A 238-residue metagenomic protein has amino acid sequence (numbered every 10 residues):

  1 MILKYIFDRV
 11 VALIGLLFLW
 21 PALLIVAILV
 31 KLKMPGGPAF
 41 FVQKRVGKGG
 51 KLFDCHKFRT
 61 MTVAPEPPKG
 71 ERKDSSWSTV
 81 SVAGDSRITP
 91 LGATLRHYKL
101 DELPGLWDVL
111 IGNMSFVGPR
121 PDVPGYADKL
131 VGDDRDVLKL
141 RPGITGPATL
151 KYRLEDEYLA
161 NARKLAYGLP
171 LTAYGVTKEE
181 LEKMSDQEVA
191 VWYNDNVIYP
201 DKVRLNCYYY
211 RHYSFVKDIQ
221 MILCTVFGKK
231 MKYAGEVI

Functional and structural regions predicted by a protein language model:
M1-E66, Y209-I238: A hydrophobic, helix-centered structural microdomain
V10, S75, S86-I88, V203-N206: Flexible glycine/proline-enriched surface loops and loop-helix/loop-strand junctions
A12, F41, T89-A93, G125 (+1 more regions): Positions in alpha-helical segments
K51-S86, P90: Acidic, Ser/Thr-rich low-complexity segments on the non-lumenal side of membrane proteins
D85, H97-L100, Y213: Soluble non-cytosolic domains of exported or imported proteins
P90-G112: Short, conserved beta-strand/loop elements in beta-sheet-dominated catalytic cores that frequently flank divalent-metal
W107-I238: Hydrophobic structural segments characteristic of membrane proteins
